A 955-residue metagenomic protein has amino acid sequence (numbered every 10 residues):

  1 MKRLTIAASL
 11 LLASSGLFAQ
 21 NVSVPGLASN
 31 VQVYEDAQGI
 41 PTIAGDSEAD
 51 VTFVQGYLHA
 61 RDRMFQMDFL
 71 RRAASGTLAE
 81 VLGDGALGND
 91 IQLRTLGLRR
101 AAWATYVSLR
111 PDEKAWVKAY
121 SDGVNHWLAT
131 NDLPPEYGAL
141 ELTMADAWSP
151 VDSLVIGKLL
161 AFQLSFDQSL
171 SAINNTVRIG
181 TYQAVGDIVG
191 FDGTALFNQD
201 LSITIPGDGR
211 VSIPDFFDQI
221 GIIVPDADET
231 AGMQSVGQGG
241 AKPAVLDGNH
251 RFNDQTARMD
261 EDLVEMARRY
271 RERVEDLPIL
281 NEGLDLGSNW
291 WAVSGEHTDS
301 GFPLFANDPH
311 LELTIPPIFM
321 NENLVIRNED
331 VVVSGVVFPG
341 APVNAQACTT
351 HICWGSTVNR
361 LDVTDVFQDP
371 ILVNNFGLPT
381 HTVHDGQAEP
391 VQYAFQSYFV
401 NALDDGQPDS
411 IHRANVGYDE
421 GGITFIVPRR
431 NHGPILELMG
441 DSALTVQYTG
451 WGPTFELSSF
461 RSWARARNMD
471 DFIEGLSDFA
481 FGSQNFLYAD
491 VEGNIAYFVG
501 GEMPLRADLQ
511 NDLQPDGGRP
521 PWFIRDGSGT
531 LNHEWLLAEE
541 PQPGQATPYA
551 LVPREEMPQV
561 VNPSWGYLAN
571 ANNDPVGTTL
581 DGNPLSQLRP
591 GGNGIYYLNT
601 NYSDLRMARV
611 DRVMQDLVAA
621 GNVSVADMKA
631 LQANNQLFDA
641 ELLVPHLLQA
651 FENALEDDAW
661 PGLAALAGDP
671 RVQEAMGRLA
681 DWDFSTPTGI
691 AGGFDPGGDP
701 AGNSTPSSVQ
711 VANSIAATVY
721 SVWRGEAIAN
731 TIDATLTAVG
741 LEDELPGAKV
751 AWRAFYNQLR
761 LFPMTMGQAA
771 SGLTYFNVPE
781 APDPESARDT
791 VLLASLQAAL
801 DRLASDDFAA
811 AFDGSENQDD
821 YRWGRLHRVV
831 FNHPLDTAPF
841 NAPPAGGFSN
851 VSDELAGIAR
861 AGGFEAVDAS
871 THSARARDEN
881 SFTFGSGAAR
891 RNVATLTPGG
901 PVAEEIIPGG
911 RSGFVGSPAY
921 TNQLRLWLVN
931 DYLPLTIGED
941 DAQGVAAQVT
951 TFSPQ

Functional and structural regions predicted by a protein language model:
L4-A13: Sec-dependent N-terminal signal peptides
S14-S15, A19: N-terminal signal peptide c-region/cleavage motif recognized by signal peptidases
N21-L304, P309, R327, G335 (+2 more regions): Substrate-recognition/specificity elements adjacent to catalytic centers across diverse enzyme folds
G88, G97-R100, W116, D122 (+5 more regions): Proteins synthesized as precursors that undergo proteolytic processing into mature forms
I326-V337, A347-I352, S356-S528: Glycine- and hydrophobic-rich flexible loops that cap the catalytic core of alpha/beta enzyme folds
T364, L436, S442, F481-L617 (+6 more regions): Hydrophobic alpha-helical segments
L580-P661, N777-Q955: Terminal end segments
D695-A799: Charged, long alpha-helical assembly modules
